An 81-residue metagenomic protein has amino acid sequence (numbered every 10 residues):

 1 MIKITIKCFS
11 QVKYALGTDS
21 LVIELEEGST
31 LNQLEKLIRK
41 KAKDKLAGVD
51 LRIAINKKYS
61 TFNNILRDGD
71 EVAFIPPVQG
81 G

Functional and structural regions predicted by a protein language model:
M1-G80: Ubiquitin-like/PB1-type beta-grasp interaction modules and other compact soluble beta-rich domains
